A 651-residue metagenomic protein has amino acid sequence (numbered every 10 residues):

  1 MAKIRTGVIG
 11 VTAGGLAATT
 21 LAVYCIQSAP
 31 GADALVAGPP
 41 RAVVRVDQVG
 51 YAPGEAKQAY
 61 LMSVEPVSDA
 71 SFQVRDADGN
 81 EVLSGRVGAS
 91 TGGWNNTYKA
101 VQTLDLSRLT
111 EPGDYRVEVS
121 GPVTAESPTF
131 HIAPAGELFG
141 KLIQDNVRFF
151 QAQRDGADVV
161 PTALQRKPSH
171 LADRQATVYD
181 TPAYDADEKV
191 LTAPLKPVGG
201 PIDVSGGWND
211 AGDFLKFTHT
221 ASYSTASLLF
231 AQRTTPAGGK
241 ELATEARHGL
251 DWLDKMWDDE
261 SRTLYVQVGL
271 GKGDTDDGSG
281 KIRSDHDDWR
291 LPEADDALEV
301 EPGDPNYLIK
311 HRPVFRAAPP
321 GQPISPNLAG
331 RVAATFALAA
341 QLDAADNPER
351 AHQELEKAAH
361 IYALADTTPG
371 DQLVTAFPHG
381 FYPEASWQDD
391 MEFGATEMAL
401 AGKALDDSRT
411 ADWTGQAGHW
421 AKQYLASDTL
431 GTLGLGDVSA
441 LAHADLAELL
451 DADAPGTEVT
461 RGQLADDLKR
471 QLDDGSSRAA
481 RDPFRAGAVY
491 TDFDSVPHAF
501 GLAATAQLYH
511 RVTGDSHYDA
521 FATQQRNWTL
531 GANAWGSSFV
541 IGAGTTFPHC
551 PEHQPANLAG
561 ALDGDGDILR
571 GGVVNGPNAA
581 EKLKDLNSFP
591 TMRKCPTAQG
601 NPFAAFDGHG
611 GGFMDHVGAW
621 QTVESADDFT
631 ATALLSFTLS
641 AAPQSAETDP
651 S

Functional and structural regions predicted by a protein language model:
M1-G15: N-terminal export and membrane-targeting signals
K3-R5, T19-A37: C-terminal region of N-terminal signal peptides and the immediate post-cleavage residues of exported proteins
G38-V49: Short, compositionally biased P/S/T/A/G/V-rich stretches that sit at domain boundaries
Q48-V123, G136, N146-S222, F230-A231 (+5 more regions): Aromatic (Trp/Tyr) and acidic
F130-A135: Short beta-strand edge segments in extracellular beta-sheet folds
F230-H248, L270-D274, R312-P320, L338-E354: Short coil/linker segments at helix-helix boundaries
L242-T263, Q267-L270: Carboxylate/His-rich catalytic cores and anion/metal-binding grooves
A329, A333-D343, A351-G402, Y424 (+1 more regions): Aromatic-lined, polymer-binding surfaces characteristic of secreted/periplasmic polysaccharide-degrading enzymes
